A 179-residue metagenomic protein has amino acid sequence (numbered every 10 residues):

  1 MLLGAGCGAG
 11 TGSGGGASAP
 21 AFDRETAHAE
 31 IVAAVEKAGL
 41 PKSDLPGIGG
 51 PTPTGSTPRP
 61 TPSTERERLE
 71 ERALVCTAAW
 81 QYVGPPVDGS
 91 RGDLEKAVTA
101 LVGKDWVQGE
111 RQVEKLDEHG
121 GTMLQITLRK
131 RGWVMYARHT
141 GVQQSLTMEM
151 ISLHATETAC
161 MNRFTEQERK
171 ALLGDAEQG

Functional and structural regions predicted by a protein language model:
C7-T11: Bacterial signal peptide processing site
S18-A79, E177: Compositionally biased P/S/T/G-rich terminal and signal peptide-adjacent segments that lie outside catalytic cores
E25-L40, R131-G179: Extracellularly exposed regions in secreted/surface proteins, prominently low-complexity, repeat-rich
R72-M123: Long, charged/polar, surface-exposed segments that mediate recognition or autoinhibition
K104, G120-G141: Mature extracytoplasmic/lumenal regions of exported proteins
